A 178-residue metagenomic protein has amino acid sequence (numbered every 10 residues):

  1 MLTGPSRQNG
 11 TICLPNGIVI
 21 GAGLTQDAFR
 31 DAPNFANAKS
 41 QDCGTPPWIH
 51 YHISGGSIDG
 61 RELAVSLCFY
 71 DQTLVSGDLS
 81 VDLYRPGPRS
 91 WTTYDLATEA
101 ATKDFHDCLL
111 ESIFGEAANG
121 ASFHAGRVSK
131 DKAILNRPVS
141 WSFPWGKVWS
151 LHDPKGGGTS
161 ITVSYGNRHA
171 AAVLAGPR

Functional and structural regions predicted by a protein language model:
M1-R137, W145-G146, H152-R178: Short helix/turn-capping signatures at newly exposed starts of structured segments
